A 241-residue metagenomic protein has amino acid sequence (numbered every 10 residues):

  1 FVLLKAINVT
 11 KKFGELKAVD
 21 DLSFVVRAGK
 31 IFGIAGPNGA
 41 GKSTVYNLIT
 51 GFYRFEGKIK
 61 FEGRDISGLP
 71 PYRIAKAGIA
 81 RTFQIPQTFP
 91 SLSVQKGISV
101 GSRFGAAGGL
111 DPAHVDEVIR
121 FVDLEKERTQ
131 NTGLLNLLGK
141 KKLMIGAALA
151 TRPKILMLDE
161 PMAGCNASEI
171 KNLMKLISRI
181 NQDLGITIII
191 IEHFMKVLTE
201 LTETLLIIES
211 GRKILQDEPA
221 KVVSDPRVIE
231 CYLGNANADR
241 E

Functional and structural regions predicted by a protein language model:
F1-R240: Glycine-rich phosphate-binding loops of nucleotide-dependent enzymes
